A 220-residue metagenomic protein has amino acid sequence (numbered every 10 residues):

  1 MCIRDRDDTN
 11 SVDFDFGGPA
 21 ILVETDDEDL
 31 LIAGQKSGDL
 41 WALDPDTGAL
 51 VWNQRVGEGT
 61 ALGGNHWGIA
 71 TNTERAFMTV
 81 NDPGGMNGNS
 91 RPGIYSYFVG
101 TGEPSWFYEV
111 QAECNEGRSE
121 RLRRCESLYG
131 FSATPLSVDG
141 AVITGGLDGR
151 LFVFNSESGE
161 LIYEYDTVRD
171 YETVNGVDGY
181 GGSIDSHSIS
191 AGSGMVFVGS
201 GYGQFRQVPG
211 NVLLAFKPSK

Functional and structural regions predicted by a protein language model:
M1-G17, I21-S132, L136-S186, S190-K220: Extracytoplasmic/lumenal domain signature
